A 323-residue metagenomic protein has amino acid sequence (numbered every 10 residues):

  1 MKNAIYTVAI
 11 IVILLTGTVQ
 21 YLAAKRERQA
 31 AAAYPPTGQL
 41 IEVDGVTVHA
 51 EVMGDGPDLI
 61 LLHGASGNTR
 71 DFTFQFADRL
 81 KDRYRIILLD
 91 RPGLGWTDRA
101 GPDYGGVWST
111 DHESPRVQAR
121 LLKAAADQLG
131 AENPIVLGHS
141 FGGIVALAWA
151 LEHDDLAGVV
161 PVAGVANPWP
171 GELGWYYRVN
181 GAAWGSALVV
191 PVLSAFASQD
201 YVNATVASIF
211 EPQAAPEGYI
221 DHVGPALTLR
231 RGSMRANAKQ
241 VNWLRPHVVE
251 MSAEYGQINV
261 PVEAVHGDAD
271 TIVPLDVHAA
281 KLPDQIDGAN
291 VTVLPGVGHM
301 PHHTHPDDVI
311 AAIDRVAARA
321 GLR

Functional and structural regions predicted by a protein language model:
M1-L59, K81-Y84, S109, E113 (+2 more regions): Alpha/beta-hydrolase fold catalytic core
Q29, L173-G174, S194-Q257: Conserved alpha/beta-hydrolase catalytic His-Asp/Glu region
V46, M53-D98: Conserved HGGG/HGGXW glycine-rich cap/lid loop of the alpha/beta-hydrolase fold
E51-M53, L88-L137: Active-site loop/oxyanion-hole signature of alpha/beta-hydrolase fold enzymes
E132-G171: Conserved hydrolase catalytic core segment
V159-P191: Flexible "cap/lid" loop of the alpha/beta hydrolase fold
I258, A264-H266: Short beta-strand/loop motif that positions the catalytic acidic residue of the alpha/beta-hydrolase fold
D287-R323: Catalytic active-site module of serine/aspartate enzymes centered on a nucleophile-bearing elbow/loop
